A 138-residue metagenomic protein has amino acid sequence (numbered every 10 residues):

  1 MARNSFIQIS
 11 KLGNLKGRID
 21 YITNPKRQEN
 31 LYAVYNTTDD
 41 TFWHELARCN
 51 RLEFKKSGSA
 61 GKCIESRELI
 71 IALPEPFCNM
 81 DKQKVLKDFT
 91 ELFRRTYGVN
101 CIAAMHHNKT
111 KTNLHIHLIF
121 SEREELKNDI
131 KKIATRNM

Functional and structural regions predicted by a protein language model:
M1-M138: N-terminal nicking endonuclease/strand-transfer module with a His-rich metal-binding environment and a catalytic Tyr
